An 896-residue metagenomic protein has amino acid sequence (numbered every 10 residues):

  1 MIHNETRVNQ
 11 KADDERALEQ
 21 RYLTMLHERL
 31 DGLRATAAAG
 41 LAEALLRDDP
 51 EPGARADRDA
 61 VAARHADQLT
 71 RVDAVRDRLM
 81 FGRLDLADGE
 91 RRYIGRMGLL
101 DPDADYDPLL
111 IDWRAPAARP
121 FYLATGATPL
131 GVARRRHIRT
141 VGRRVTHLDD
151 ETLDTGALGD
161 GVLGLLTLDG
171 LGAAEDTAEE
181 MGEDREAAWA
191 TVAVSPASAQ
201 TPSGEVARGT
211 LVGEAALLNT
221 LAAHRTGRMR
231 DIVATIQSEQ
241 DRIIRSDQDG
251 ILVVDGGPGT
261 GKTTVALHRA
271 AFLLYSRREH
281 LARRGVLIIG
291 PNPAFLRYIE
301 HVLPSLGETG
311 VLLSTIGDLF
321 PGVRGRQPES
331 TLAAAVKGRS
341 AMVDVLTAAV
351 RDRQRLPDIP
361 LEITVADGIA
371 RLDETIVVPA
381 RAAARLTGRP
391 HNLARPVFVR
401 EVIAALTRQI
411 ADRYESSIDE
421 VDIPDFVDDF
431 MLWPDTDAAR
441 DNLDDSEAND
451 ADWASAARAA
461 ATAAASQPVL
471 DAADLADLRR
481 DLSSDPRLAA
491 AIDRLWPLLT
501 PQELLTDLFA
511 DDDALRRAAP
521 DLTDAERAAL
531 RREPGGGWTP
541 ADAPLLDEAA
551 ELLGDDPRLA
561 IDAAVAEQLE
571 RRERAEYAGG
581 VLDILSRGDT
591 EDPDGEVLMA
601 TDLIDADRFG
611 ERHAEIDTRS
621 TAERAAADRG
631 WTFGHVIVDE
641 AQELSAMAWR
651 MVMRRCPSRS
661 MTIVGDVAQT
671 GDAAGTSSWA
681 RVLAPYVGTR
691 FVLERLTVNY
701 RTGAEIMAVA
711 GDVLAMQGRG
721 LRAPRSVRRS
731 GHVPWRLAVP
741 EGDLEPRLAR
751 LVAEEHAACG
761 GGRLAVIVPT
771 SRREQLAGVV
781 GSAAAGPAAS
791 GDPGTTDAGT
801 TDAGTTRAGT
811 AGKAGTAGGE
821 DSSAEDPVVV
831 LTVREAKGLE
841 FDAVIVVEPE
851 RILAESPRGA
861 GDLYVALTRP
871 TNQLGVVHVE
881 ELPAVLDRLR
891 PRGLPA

Functional and structural regions predicted by a protein language model:
M1-V233, S238-R242, R608-H613, P895-A896: Extended, charged low-complexity regulatory segments
I2, D13, A17-L33, A37-L41 (+12 more regions): P-loop NTPase Walker
A190-A197, L221, I376-H635, L644-A648: Conserved helicase NTPase catalytic core signature
A207, A222, G285, I289 (+9 more regions): Hydrophobic alpha-helical scaffolding
Q237, D241-Q248, A271, D493 (+4 more regions): Amphipathic, well-packed alpha-helical segments that form the structural scaffold of globular domains
A271-Y275, H301, A404, R408 (+4 more regions): Short, well-ordered alpha-helices that flank and scaffold nucleotide-derived cofactor binding pockets
E279, R284, P293, R297-K337 (+5 more regions): Conserved helicase motor core of SF1/SF2 NTP-dependent helicases
E329-S417: ATP-hydrolysis module of ASCE/P-loop NTPase motor domains, specifically the Walker B Asp-Glu catalytic pair
